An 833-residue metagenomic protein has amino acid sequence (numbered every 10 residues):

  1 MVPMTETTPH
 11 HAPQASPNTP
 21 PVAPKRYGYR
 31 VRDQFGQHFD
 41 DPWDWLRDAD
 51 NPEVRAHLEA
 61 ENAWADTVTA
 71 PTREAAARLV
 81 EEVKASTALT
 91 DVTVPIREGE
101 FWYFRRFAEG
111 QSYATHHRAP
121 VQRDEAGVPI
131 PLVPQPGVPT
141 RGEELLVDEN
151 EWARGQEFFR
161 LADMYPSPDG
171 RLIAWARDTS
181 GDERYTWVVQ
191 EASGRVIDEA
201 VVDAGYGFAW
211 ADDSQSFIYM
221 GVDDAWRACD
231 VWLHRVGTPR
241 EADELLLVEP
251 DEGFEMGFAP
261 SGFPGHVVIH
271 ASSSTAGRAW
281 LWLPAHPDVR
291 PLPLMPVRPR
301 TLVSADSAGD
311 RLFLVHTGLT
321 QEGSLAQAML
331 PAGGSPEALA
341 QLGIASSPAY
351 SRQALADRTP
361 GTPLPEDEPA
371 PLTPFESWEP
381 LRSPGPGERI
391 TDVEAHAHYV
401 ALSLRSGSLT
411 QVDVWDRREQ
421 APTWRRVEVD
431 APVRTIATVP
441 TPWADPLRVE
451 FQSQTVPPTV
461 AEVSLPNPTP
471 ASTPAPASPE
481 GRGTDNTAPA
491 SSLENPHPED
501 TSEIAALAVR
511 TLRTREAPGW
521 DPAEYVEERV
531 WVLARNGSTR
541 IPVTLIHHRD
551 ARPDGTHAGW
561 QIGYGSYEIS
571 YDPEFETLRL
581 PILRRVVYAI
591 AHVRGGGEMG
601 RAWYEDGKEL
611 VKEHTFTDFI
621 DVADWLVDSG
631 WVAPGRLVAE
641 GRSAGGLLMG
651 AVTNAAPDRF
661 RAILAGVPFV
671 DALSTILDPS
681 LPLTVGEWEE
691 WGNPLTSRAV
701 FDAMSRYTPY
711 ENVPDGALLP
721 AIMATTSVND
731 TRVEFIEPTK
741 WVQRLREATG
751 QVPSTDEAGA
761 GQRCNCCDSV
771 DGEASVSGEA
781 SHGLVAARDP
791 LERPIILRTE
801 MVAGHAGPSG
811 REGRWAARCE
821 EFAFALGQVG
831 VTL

Functional and structural regions predicted by a protein language model:
M1-P422, Q454, V463-P466, E494-N495 (+9 more regions): Beta-propeller folds
F107, T317, Q452, I562-S566 (+2 more regions): Glycine-rich His-Gly loop
N150-M164, R177-G181, E503-A508, R513-V638 (+2 more regions): Cap/lid segment of the alpha/beta-hydrolase catalytic domain
L161, V202-Y206, V222, W226 (+9 more regions): Alpha-helix capping and helix-loop boundary segments enriched in small/acidic/polar residues
G323-A326, S335-A340, T373-P380, I390-V393 (+23 more regions): Extended hydrophobic-aromatic, low-complexity segments
E419, R425, T441-Q452, E462-P466 (+8 more regions): Extracellular/periplasmic ectodomains of large secreted or surface enzymes and adhesion receptors
P470-S472, P479-D485, S769, S775: Short linear segments in intrinsically disordered or otherwise low-structure-confidence regions
V593-E757, C764-C767, H782-L833: Active-site-proximal cap/loop segments of hydrolase catalytic domains
